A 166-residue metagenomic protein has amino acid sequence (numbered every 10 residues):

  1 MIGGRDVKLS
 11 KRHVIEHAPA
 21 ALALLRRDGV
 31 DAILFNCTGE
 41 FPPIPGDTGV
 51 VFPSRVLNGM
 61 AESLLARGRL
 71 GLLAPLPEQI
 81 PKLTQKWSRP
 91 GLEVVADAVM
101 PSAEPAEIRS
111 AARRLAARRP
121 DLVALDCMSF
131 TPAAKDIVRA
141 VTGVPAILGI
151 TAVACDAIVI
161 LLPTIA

Functional and structural regions predicted by a protein language model:
M1-A166: Non-catalytic structural scaffold of enzyme domains
